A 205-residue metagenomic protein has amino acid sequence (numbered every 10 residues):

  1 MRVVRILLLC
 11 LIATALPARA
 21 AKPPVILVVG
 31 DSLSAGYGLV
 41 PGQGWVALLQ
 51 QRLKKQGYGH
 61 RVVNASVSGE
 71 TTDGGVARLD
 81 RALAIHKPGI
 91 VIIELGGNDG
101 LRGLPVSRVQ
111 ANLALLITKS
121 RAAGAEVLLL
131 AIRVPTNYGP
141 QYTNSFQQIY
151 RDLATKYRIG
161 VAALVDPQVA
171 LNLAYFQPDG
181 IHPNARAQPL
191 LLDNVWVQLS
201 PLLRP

Functional and structural regions predicted by a protein language model:
M1-R5: Positively charged n-region of N-terminal signal peptides that target proteins for export
I6-A15: Bacterial N-terminal signal peptides
C10, D73-V76: Short gly/ser/thr-rich secondary-structure transition/capping motifs
A13, V29, L33, V63 (+2 more regions): General secondary-structure edge motif
A15-A18, G44, L192, V197: Residues in and immediately flanking transmembrane alpha helices
R19-E70, L79-K87: Serine-esterase "nucleophile elbow" of acetyl-processing enzymes
L48, Y58, V76-P205: Alpha-helical cap/lid subdomain in secreted, periplasmic, or secretory-pathway luminal O-acyl-processing enzymes
